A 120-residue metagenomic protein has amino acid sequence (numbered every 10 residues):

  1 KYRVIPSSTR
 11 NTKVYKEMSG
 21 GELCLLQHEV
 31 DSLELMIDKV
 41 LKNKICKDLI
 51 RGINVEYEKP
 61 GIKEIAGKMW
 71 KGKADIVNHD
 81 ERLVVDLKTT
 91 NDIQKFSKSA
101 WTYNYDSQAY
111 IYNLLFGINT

Functional and structural regions predicted by a protein language model:
K1-K73: Metal-dependent nuclease catalytic cores that hydrolyze phosphodiester bonds in DNA/RNA, characterized by
K59-T120: Mg2+/Mn2+-dependent nuclease catalytic core
